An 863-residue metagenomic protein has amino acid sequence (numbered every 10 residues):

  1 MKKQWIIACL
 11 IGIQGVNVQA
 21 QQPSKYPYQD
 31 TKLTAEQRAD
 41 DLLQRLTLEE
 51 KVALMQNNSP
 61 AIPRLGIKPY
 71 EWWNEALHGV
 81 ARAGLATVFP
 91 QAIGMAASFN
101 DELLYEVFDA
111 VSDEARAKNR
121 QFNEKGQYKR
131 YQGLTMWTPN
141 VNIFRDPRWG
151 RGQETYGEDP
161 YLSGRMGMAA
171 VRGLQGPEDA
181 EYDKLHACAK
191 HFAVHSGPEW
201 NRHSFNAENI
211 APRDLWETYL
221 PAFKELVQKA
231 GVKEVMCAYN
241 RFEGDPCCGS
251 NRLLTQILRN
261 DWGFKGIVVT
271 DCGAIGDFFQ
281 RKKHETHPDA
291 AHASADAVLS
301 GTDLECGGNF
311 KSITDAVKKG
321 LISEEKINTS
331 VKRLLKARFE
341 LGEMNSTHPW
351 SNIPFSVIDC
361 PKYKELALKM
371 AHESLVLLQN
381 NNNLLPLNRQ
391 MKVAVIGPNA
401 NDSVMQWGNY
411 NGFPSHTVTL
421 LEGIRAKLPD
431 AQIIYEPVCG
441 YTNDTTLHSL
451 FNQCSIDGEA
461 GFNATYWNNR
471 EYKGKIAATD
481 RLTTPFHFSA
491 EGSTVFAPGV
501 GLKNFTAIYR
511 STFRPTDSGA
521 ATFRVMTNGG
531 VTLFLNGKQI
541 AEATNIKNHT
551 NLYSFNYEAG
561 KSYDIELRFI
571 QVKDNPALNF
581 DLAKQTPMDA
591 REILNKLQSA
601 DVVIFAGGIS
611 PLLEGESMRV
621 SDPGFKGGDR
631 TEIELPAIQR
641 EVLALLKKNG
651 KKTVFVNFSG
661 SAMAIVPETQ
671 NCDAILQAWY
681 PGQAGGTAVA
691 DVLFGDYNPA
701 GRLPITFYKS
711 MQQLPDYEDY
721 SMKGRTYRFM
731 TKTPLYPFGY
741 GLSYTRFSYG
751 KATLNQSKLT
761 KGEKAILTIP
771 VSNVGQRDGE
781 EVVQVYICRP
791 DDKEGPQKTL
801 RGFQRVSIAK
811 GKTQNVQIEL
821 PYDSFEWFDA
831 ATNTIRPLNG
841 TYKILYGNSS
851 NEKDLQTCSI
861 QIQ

Functional and structural regions predicted by a protein language model:
M1-S24: Bacterial Sec-dependent N-terminal signal peptides
Q19-T522, M526-W827, T834-E852, Q861: Glycoside hydrolase catalytic-domain context in secreted enzymes
